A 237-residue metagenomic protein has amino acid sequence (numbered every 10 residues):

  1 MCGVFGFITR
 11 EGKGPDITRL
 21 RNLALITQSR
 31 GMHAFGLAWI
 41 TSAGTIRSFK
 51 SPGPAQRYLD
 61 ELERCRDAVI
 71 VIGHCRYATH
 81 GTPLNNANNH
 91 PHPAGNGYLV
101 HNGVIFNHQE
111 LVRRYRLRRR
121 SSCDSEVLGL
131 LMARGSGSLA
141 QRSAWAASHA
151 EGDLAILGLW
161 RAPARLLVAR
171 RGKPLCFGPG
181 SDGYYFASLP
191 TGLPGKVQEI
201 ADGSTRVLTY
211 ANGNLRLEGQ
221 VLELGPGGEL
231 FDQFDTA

Functional and structural regions predicted by a protein language model:
M1-A237: Conserved short alpha-helical segments that host acidic/polar catalytic motifs at enzyme active sites
